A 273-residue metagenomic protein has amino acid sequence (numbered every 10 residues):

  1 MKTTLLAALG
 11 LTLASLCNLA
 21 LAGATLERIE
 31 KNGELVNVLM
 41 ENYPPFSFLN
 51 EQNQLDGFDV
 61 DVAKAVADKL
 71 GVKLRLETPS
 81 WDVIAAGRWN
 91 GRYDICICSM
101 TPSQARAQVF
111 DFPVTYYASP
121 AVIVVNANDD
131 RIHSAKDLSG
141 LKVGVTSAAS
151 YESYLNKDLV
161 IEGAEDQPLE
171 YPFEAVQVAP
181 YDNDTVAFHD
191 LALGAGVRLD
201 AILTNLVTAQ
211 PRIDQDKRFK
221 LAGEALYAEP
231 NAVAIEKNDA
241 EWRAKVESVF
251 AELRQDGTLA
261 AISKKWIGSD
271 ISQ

Functional and structural regions predicted by a protein language model:
G23-S99, Q108, K245-V246, D256-T258 (+1 more regions): Extracytoplasmic small-molecule ligand-binding "clamshell" domains of the periplasmic binding protein/Venus flytrap
E34-L39, K136-Y154: Short loop->beta-strand "edge-of-pocket" segments that line small-molecule binding or catalytic clefts across diverse
E41, Y117-V125, Y171-F173, L206 (+2 more regions): Periplasmic-binding protein-like
L49, K64-V72, Y151-P180, I213-D214: Ligand-binding cleft/hinge of the Venus flytrap
E77-T78, D82-I95, V109-D111, K136-S139 (+1 more regions): Short helices/loops that flank or line small-molecule/ion binding pockets
V83, M100-Q108, S153-D158, E162 (+1 more regions): A ligand-binding cleft/hinge motif common to bilobed small-molecule-binding domains
V125-V143, D158, E162, D166: Flexible hinge/capping segments at coil-to-helix
